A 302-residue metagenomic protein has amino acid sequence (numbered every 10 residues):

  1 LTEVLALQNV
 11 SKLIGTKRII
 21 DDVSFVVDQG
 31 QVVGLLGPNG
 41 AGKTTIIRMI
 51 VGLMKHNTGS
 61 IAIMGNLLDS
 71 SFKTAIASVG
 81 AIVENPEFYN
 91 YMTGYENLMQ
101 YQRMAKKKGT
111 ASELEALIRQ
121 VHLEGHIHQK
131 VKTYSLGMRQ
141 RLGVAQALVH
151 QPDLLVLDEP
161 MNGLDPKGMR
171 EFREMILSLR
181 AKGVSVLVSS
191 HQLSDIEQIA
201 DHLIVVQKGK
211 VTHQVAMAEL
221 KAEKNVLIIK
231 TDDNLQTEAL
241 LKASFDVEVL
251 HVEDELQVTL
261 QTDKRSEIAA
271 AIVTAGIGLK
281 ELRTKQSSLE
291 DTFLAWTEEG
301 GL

Functional and structural regions predicted by a protein language model:
L1-S11, E299-L302: ABC-family P-loop ATPase nucleotide-binding domain
L5, K12-V188, L193-Q207: ABC transporter nucleotide-binding domains
Q29, G94, M217, Q286-L289: Structural motif detector for alpha-helix initiation sites
S71, L220, T292, W296: Residues that scaffold the ATP/ADP-binding catalytic core of kinase and kinase-like folds
E87, K106-G109, V249, T297 (+1 more regions): Secondary-structure transition/hinge residues
R173-T259: ABC transporter nucleotide-binding domain
V226-W296, L302: Short, charged/small-residue-rich alpha-helical element at the C-terminal edge of ABC transporter nucleotide-binding
